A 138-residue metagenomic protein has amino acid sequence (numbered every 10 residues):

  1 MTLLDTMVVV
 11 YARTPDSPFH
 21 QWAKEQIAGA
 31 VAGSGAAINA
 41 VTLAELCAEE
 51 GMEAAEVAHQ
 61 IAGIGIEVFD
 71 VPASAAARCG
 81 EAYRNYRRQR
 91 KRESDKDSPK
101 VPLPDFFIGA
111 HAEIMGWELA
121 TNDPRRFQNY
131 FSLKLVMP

Functional and structural regions predicted by a protein language model:
M1, G109-P138: Acidic, PIN/NYN-like endoribonuclease modules and their adjacent C-terminal/linker elements
M1-I38, C47-Q60: Short, well-structured N-terminal submotif of metal-dependent ribonuclease cores
T6, A40, P102-F106: Conserved glycosyltransferase catalytic-site signature
V8, T42, A75, I108 (+1 more regions): Alpha-helix capping/helix-boundary segments
G35, G65-E67, E118, K134: Conserved beta-strand segments of alpha/beta enzyme cores
E53-V57, Y86-R88, V136-P138: Short, hinge-like loop/turn segments at secondary-structure boundaries
A62-I64, Y130-F131: Short, structured coil segments at secondary-structure junctions
E67-N122: Active-site neighborhoods of divalent-metal-dependent phosphate/nucleic-acid chemistry enzymes
